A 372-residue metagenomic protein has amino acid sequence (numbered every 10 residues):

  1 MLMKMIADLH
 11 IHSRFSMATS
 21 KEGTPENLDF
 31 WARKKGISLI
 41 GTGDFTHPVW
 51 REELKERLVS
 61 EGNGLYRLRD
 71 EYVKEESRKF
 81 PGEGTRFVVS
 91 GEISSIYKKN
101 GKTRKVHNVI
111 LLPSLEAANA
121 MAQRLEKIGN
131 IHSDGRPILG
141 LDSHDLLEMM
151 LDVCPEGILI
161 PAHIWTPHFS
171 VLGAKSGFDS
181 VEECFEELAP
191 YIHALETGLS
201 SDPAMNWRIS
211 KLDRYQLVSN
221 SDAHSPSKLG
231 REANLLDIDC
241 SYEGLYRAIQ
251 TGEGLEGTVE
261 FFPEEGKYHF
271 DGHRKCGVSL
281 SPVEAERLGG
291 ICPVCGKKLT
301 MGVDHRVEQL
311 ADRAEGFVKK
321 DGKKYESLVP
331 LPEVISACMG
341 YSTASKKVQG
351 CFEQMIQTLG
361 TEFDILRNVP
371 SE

Functional and structural regions predicted by a protein language model:
M1-K4, F30, P48, V59 (+8 more regions): C-terminal functional module detector
M1-S13: Replace "His-x-His-based motif
K4, R51-H193: Extended substrate/RNA-proximal surfaces in nucleic-acid metabolism proteins
D8-L9, I40-D44, V88-G91, I160-A162 (+2 more regions): Active-site neighborhood of phospho(di)ester-bond hydrolases with catalytic His/Asp-centered motifs
R14-S16, T42-R51, I96, A117 (+3 more regions): Active-site environment of divalent metal-dependent phosphoester hydrolases
M17-S20, R51-K55, F169-S176, W207 (+2 more regions): Histidine/acidic-residue-rich catalytic or RNA/ligand-binding cores of hydrolases and nuclease-related proteins
S20-A32, E183, N206: Short, acidic/polar
F30-W50, I158-I160, I192-H193: Divalent metal-dependent hydrolysis catalytic cores, especially in the metallo-beta-lactamase
